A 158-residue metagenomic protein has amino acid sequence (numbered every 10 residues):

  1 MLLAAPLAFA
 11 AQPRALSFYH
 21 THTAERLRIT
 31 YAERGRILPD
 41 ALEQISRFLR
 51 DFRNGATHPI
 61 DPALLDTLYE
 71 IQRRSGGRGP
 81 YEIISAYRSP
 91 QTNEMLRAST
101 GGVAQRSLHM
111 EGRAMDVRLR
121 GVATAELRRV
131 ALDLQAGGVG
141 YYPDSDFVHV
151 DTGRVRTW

Functional and structural regions predicted by a protein language model:
M1-F9: N-terminal export signals
A8-D51: Near-N-terminal "mature-domain entry" segment
R14-Y19, S99-W158: Catalytic cores and adjacent binding grooves of peptidoglycan-active enzymes
T21, T30, F48, T67-R78 (+4 more regions): Structured segments of extracytoplasmic/periplasmic soluble domains in secreted or envelope-associated proteins
E33-I84: Active-site acidic/histidine clusters and adjacent loop/turn architecture that either coordinate catalytic ions
L38-D40, T92-M95: Short acidic/His/Gly/Ser-rich catalytic and metal-binding motifs that mark active-site loops of diverse hydrolases
P80-E94: Acidic helix-start/capping segments at beta-turn-to-alpha-helix junctions
